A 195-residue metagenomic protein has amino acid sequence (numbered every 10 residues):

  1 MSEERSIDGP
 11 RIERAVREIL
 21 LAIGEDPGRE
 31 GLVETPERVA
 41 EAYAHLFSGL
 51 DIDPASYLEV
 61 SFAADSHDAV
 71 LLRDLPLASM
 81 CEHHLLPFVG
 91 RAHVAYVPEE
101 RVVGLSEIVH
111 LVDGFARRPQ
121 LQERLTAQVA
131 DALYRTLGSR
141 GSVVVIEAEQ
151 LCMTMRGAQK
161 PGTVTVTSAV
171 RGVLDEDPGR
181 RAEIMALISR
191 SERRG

Functional and structural regions predicted by a protein language model:
M1-G195: A domain-level signal for the structural core that forms small-molecule/cofactor-binding pockets and catalytic centers
